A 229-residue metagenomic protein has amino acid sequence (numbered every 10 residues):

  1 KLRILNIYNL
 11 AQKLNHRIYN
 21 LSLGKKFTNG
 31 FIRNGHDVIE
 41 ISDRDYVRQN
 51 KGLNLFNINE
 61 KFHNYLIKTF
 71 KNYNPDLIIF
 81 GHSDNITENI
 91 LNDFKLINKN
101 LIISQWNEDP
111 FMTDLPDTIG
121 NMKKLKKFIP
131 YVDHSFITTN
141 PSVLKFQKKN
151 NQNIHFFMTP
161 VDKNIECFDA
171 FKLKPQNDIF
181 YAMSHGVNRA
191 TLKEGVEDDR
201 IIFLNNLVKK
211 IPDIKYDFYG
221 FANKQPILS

Functional and structural regions predicted by a protein language model:
L2, G81-H82, K95-I103: Short, conserved structural micro-motifs that define repeat-unit consensus positions and nucleotide-binding loops
L2-L53, Y73, H82, E88 (+2 more regions): Nucleotide-sugar donor-binding catalytic core of glycosyltransferases
N20, N59-H63, D84, D117-T118 (+1 more regions): A conditional alpha-helix N-cap/helix-loop micro-motif detector
K51-F70, I86: Glycine-rich, highly charged phosphate/nucleotide-binding loops
F70, F94-K95, I129: Short hydrophobic patches on amphipathic alpha-helices that form coiled-coil/helix-mediated interaction surfaces
F70-I78: Proline-aspartate-enriched helix->loop->beta-strand connector
L101-T118: A short, histidine- and acid-enriched strand-loop-helix "catalytic/donor-clamping" loop that lines the nucleotide-sugar
